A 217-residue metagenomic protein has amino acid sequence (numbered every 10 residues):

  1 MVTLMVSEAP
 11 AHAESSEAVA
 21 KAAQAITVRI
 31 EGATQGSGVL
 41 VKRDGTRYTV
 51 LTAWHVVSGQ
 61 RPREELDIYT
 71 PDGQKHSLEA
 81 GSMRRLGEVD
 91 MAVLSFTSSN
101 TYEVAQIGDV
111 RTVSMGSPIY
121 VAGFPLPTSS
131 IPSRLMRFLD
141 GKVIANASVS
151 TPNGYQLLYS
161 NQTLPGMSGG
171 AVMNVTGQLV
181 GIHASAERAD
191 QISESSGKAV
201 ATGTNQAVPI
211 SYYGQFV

Functional and structural regions predicted by a protein language model:
V2-R43: Protease-domain processing segments flanking chymotrypsin-fold serine proteases, especially trypsin-like
H12, E17, Q35, R43-E88 (+2 more regions): Catalytic-histidine neighborhood of serine endopeptidases, predominantly the chymotrypsin-like S1/PA family
E14-A20, Y102-E103, P125-T128, L179-V217: C-terminal cap/linker of serine protease catalytic domains
Q24-I26, T34-G36, T46-Y48, P62-E64 (+7 more regions): Envelope-exposed proteins and targeting segments
T27-E31, S37-V41, T49-A53, E65-Y69 (+5 more regions): Soluble periplasmic/extracytoplasmic beta-strand elements of cell-envelope proteins
V39, Q162-A186: Catalytic nucleophile loop of clan PA
R43-Y48, G116, V172-L179: A glycine-centered beta-loop-beta connector
G59, E103-Y155, T163-M167, S185-E194: Flexible, gly/ser-rich surface segments that form the specificity/activation loops bordering the active-site cleft
